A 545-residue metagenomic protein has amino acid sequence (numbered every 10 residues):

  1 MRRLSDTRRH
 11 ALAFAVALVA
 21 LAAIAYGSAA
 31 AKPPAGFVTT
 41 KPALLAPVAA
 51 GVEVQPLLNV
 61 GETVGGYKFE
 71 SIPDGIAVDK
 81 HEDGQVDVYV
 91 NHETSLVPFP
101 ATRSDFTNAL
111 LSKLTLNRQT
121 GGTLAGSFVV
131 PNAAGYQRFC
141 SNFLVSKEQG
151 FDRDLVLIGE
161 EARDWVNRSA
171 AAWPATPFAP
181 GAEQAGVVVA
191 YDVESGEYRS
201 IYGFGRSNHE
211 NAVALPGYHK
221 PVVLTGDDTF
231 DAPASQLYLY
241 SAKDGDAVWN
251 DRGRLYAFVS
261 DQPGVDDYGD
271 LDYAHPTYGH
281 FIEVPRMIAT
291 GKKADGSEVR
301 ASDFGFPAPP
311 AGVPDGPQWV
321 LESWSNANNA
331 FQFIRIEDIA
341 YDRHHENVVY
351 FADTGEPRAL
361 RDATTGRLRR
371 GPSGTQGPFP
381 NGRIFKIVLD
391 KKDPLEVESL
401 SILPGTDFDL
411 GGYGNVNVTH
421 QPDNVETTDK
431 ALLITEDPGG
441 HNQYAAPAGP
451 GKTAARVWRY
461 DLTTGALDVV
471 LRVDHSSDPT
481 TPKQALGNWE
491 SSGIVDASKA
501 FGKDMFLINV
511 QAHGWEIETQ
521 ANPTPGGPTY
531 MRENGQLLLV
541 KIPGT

Functional and structural regions predicted by a protein language model:
R3-F14: Bacterial N-terminal signal peptides that target proteins for export
F14-I24: Bacterial N-terminal signal peptides
A23-A35: C-terminal region of N-terminal signal peptides and the immediate post-cleavage residues of exported proteins
K32-T545: Conserved small-residue
